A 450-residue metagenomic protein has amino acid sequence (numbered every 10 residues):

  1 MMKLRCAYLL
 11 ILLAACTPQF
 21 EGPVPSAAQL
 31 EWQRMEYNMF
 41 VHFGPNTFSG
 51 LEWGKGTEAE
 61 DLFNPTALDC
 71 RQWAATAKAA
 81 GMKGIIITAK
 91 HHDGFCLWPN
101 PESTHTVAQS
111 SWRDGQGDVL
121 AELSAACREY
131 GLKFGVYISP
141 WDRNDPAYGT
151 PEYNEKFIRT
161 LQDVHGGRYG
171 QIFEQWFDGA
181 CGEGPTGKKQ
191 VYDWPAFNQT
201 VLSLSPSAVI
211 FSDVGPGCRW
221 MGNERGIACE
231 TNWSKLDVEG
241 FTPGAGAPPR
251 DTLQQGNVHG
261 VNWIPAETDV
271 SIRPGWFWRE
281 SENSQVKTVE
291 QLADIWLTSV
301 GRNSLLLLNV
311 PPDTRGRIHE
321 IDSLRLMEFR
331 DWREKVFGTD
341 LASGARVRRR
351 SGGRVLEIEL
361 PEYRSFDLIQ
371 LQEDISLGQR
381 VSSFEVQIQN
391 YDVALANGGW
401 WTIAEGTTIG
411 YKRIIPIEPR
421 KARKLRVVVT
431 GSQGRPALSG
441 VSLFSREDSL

Functional and structural regions predicted by a protein language model:
M1-R5, A77: Positively charged n-region of N-terminal signal peptides that target proteins for export
R5-A14: Sec-dependent N-terminal signal peptides
T17-Y391, G399-I417, V428-E447: Mature catalytic domains of secreted/periplasmic carbohydrate-active enzymes
R420-A422: Extracellular Ig-like/FN3 beta-sandwich strand-entry sites
